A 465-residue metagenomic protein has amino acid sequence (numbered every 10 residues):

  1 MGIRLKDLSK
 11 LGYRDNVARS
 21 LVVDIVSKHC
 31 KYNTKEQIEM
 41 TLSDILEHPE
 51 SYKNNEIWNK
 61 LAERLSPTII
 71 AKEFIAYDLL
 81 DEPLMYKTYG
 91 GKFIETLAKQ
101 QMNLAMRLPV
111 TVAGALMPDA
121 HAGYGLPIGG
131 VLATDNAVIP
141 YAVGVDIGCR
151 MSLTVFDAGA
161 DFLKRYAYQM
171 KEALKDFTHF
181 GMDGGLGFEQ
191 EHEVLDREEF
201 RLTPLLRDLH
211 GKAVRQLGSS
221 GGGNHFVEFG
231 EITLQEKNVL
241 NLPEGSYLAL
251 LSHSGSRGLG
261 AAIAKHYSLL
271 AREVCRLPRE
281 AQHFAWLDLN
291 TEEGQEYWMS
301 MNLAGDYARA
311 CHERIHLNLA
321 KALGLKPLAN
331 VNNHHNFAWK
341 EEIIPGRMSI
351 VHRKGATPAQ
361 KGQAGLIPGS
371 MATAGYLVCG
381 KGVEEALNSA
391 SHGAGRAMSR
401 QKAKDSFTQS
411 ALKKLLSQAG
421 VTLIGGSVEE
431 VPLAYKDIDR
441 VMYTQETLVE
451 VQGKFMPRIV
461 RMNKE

Functional and structural regions predicted by a protein language model:
M1-L65: Charged substrate- and nucleic-acid-binding regions of tRNA-handling and nucleotidyl-transfer enzymes, centered on
G2-L11, S51-N54, I70, E82 (+6 more regions): Charge-biased, low-complexity intrinsically disordered regions
E50-G91, L317-N332: Polybasic, low-complexity association/targeting segments
R64-T111, G187-Q190, L195-E199, Q216-S219: N- or domain-start disorder-to-order transition segments that initiate the globular core
L84, I94-L97, P109-A113, Y124-I128 (+4 more regions): Domain-length cofactor-binding catalytic modules of enzymes
